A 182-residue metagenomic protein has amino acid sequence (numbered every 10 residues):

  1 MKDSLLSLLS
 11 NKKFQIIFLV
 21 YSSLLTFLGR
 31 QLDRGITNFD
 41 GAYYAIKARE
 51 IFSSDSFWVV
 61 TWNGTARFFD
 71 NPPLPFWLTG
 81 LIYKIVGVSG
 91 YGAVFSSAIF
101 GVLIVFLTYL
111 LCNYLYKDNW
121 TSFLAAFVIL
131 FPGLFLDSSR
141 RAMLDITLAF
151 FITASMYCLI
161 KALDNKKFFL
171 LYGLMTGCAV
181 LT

Functional and structural regions predicted by a protein language model:
M1-F27: Start-transfer (signal-anchor) and selected internal transmembrane alpha helices of multi-pass inner/ER membrane
K12-L19, T108-F131: Transmembrane-helix signature of polytopic, membrane-embedded enzymes that assemble or transfer cell-envelope glycans
L24-L28, Y43-R67, L74-W77, L81: Extracytosolic helix-loop segments that constitute the early lumenal/periplasmic catalytic or substrate-binding loops
S54, L74, L78-I99: Juxtamembrane segments of multi-pass membrane glycosylation machinery that transfer sugars from lipid-linked donors
V94, D137-T147: Short acidic/glycine- and proline-prone juxtamembrane loop motifs at membrane-interface regions of multi-pass membrane
F95-Y116, A154: Transmembrane-helix motifs of polytopic, lipid-linked glycan transferases
Y114-L115, S155-L171: Membrane-interface transmembrane helices that cradle and orient dolichyl/undecaprenyl
F168-T182: Membrane-interface alpha helices of multi-pass inner-membrane proteins
